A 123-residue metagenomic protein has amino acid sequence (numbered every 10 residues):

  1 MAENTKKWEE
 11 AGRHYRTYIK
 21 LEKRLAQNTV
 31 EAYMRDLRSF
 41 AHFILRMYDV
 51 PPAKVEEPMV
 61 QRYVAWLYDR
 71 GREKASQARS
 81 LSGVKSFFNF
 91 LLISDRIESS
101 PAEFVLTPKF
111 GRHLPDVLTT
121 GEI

Functional and structural regions predicted by a protein language model:
A2, R13-N28, M34-L114: N-terminal core-binding DNA-recognition domain of tyrosine recombinases/integrases
L114-I123: Long, amphipathic, Lys/Arg-enriched alpha-helical "connector/arm" segment
